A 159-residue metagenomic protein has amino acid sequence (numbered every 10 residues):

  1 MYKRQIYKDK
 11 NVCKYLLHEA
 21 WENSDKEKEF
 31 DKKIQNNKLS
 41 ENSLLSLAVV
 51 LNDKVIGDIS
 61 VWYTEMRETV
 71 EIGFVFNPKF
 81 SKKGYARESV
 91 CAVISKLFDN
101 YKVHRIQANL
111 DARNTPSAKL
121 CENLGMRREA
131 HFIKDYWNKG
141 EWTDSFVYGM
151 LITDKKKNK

Functional and structural regions predicted by a protein language model:
M1-Y2: Short, small-residue-biased leader/transition segments that mark boundaries at the very start of proteins
Q5-K10, K14, S46-K159: Acyl-donor (CoA/ACP) binding surface of acyl/acetyltransferases
N11-I34: Conserved GNAT-fold acetyl-CoA-binding loop/helix
W21-D25, L45, R113: Short, conserved alpha-helical segments within structured domains
K32-L47, G57: A short helix-loop-beta-strand connector motif used in the catalytic cores of GNAT acetyltransferases and, in some
